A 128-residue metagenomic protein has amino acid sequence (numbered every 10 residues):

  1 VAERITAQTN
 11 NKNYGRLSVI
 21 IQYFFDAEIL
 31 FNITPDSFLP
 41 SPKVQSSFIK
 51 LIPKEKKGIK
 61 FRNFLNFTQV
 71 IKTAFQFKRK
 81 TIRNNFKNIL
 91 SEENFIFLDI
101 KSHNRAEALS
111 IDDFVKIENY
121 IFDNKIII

Functional and structural regions predicted by a protein language model:
V1-A106, K125-I128: Class I S-adenosyl-L-methionine
L109-N124: C-terminal beta-strand-rich structural cap/linker in extracellular carbohydrate-active enzymes
